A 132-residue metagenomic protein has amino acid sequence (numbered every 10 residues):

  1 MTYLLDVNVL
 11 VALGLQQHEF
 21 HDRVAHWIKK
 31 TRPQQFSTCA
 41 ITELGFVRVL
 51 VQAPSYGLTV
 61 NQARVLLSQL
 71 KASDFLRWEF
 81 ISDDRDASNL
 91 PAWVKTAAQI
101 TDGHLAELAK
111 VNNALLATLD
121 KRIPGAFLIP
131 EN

Functional and structural regions predicted by a protein language model:
M1-T38, A53-V65: Short, well-structured N-terminal submotif of metal-dependent ribonuclease cores
L10, R122-I123: Catalytic metal-binding/acid-base residues of hydrolase active sites
A12-G14, V49, A126: Residues that scaffold the ATP/ADP-binding catalytic core of kinase and kinase-like folds
C39-E43: Short, conserved alpha-helical segments within structured domains
S73-K121: Active-site neighborhoods of divalent-metal-dependent phosphate/nucleic-acid chemistry enzymes
G125-N132: Active-site regions of enzymes building and remodeling cell-envelope glycoconjugates
